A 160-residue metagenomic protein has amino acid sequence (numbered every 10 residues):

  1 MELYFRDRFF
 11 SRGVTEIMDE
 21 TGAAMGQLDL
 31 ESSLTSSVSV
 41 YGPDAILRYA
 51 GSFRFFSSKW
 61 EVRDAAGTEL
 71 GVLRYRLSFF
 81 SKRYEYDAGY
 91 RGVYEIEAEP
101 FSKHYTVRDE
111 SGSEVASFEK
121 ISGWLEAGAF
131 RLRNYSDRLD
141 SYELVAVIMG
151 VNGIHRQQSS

Functional and structural regions predicted by a protein language model:
M1-S160: Intrinsically disordered, low-complexity proline/glycine-rich segments
